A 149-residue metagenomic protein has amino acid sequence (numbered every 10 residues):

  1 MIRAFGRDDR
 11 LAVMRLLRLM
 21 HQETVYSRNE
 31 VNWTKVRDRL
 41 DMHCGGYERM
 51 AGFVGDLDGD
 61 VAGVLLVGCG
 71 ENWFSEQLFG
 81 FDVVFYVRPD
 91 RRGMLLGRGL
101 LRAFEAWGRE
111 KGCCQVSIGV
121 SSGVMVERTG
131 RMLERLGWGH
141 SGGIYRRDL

Functional and structural regions predicted by a protein language model:
M1-R15: A short beta-loop-alpha structural element at the N-terminal edge of CoA-dependent acyl/N-acetyltransferase catalytic
H21-L40: Conserved GNAT-fold acetyl-CoA-binding loop/helix
D41-V54: A short helix-loop-beta-strand connector motif used in the catalytic cores of GNAT acetyltransferases and, in some
V54, D60-C69: Conserved beta-strand in the GNAT
E71-D82, S141: A conserved beta-turn-beta hairpin within the catalytic core of GNAT-like acetyltransferases that forms part
V83-G93: A short, internal acetyl-CoA/4′-phosphopantetheine-binding micro-motif in the GNAT/acyltransferase core
G93-A106: Conserved acetyl-CoA-binding loop-helix of GNAT-fold acetyltransferases
S117-R128: Conserved beta-strand-loop-alpha-helix junction that forms the acyl-donor binding cleft
